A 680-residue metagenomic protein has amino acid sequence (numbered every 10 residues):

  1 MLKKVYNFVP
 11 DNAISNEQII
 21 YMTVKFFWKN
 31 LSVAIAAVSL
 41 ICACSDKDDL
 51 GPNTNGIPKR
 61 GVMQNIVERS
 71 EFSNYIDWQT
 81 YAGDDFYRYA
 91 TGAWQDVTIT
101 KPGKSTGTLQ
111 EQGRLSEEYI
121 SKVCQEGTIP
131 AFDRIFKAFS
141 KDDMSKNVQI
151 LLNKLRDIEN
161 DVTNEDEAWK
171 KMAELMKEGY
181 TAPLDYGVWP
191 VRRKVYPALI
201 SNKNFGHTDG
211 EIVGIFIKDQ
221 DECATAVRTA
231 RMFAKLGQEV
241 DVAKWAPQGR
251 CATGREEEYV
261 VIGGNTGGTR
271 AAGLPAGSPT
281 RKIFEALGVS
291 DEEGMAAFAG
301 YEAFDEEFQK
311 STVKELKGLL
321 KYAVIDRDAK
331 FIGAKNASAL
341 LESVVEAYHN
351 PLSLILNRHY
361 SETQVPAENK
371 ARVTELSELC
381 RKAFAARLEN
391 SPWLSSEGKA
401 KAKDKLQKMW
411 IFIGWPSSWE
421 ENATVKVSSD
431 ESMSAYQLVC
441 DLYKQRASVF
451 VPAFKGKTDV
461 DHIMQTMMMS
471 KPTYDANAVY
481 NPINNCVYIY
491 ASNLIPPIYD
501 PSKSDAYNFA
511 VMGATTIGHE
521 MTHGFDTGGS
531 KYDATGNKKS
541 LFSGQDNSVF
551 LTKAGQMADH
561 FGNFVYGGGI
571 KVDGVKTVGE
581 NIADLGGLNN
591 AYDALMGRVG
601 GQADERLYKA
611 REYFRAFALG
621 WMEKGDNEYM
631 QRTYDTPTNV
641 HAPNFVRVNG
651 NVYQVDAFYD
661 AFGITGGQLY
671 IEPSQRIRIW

Functional and structural regions predicted by a protein language model:
V5, V9, N16-S32: Bacterial N-terminal signal peptides that target proteins for export
V38-Q64: Bacterial Sec-dependent N-terminal signal peptides
K59-T91: N-terminal module-boundary/linker segments of secreted carbohydrate-active enzymes
Y81-D84, Y89-S145: Active-site-surrounding "flap" and adjacent substrate/cofactor-binding loops of secreted or lumenal enzymes, prototyped
Y81-G83, V191-V195, P472-D475, P482-N484: Short, well-ordered loop/turn elements at secondary-structure boundaries
K101-G127, D221, E239, K244-A252 (+2 more regions): Short secondary-structure subsegments characteristic of cysteine-rich extracellular domains
Y119-C380, P416: Noncatalytic, helix-rich "gating/capping" subdomain that lines the substrate-entry/channel surface of large enzyme
N164-K170, E375-A514, G518-W680: Zinc-dependent metallohydrolase catalytic domains
